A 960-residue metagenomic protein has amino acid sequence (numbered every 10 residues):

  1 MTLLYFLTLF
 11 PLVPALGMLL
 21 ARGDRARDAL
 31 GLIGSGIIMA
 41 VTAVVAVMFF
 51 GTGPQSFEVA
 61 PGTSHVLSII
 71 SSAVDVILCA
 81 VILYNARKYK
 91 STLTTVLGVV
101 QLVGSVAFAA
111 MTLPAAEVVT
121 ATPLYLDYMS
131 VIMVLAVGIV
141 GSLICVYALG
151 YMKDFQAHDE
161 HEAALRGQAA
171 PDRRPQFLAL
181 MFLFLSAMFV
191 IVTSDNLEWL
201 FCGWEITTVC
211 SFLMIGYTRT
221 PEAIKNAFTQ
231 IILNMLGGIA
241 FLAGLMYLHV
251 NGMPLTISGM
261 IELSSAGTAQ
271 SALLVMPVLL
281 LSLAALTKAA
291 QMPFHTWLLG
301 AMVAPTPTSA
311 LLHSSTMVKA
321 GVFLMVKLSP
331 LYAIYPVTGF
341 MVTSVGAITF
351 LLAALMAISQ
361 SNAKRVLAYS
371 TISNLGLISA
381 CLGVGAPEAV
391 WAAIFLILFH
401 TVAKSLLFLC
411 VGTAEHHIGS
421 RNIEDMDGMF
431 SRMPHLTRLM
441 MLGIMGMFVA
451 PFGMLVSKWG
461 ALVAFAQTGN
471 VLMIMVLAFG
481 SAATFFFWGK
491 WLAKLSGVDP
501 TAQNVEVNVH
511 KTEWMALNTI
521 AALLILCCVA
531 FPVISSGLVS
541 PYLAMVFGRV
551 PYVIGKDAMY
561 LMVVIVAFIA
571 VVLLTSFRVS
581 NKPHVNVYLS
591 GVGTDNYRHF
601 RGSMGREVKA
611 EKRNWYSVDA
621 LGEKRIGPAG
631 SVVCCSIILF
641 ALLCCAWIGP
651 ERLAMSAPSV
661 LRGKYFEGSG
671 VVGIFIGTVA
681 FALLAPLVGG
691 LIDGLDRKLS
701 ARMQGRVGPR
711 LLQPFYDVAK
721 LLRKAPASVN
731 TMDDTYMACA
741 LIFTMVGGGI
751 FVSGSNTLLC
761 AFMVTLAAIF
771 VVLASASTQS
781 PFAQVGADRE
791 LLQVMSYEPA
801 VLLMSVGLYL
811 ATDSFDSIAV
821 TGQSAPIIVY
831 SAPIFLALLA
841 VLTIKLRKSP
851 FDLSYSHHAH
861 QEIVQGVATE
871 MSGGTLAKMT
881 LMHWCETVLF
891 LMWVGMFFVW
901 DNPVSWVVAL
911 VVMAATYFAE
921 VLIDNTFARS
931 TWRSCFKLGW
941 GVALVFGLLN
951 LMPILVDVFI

Functional and structural regions predicted by a protein language model:
M1-F10, G62-D75, Y128-V137, E198-C210 (+5 more regions): Structural signature of hydrophobic alpha-helical transmembrane segments
T2-Y5, L16-A179, P254, S258-T268 (+7 more regions): Transmembrane helix-loop-helix hairpins at membrane boundaries of multipass inner-membrane proteins
L3-L20, L32-M48, S68-R87, V100-A115 (+13 more regions): Central hydrophobic cores of alpha-helical transmembrane segments in multi-pass inner-membrane proteins across all
T52-T63, V118, T256-A266, G460-A464 (+4 more regions): Membrane-interfacial helical/loop segments at transmembrane boundaries in membrane proteins
L143-H161, G167-L200, C210-V509, V746-F751 (+6 more regions): Hydrophobic transmembrane alpha-helices and their helix-loop junctions in integral membrane proteins
K225, I232-L233, W615-C635, A919-L948: Interfacial loop-to-transmembrane junctions
V505-N508, T512-C527, L538-Y665, A680-L711 (+3 more regions): Membrane-interface and transmembrane segments of multi-pass membrane proteins
G663-I960: Selective transmembrane helix interface/packing segments
